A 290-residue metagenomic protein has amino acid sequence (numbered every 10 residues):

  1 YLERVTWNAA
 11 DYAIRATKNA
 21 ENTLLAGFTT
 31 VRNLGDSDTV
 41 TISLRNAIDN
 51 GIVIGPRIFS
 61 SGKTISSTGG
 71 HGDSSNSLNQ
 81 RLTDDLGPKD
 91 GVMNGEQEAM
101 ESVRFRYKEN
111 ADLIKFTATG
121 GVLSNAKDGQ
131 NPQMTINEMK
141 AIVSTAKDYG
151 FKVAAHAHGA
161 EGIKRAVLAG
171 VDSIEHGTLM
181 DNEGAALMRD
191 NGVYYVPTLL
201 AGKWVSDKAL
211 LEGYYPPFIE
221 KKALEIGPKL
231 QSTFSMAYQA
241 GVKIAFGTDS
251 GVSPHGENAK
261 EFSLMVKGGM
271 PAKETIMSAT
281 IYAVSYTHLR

Functional and structural regions predicted by a protein language model:
Y1-D11, T68-G87, V122-I136, Y194-G227: Active-site gating loops and adjacent loop-to-helix segments of metal-dependent hydrolytic enzymes
Y1-N50, T68-S75, N137, E161 (+1 more regions): Metal-associated gating/positioning segment near the N- to mid-region
D11-K18, F28, D38, I42 (+7 more regions): Acidic, metal/ion-coordinating pockets
T17-T41, I54-T64, A111-S124, K152 (+2 more regions): Divalent metal-dependent hydrolysis catalytic cores, especially in the metallo-beta-lactamase
D36, K63-I65, T119, H158-A160 (+3 more regions): Active-site beta-loop-alpha junctions enriched in small/polar residues
T41-I52, V167-L179, V252-K267: Short, electropositive alpha-helical surface patch
S43, Q97-Y195, G213, L224-I244: Histidine/acidic residue-rich metal-binding segments in metalloenzymes
D148-K152, Y215-F218, L224-R290: His/Asp/Glu-enriched, well-ordered alpha-helical/loop segment that forms or immediately abuts the divalent-metal
